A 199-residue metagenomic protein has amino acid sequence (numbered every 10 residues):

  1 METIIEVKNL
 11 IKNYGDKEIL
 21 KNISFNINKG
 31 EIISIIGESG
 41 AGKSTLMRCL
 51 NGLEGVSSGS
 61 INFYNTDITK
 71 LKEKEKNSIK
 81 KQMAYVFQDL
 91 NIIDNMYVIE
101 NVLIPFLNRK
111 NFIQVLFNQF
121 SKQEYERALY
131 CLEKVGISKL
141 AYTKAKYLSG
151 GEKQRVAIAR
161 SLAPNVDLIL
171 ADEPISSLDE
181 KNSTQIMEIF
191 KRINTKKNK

Functional and structural regions predicted by a protein language model:
I36-E38: The feature captures the beta-strand-to-loop junction immediately N-terminal to the Walker
N51: Helix-to-loop junction immediately C-terminal to a conserved catalytic motif
G59-D67, I79: Conserved ABC transporter NBD signature motif
D67, L103, Q114-K139: Conserved ABC ATPase "signature" region
K144-L148, E152: Conserved ABC ATPase signature
I169-D172: Catalytic Walker B motif of ABC-type/P-loop ATPase nucleotide-binding domains
